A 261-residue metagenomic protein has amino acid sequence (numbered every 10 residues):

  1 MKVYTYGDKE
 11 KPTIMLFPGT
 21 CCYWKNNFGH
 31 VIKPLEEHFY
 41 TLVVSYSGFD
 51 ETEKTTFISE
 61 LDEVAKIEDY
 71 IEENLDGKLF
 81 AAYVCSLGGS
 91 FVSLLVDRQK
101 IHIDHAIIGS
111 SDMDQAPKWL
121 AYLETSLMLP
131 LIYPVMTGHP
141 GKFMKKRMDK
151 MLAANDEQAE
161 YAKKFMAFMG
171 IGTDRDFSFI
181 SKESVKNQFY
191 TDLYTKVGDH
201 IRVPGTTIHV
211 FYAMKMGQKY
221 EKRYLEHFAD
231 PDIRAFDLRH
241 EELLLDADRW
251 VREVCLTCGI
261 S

Functional and structural regions predicted by a protein language model:
Y4-E53: Conserved HGGG/HGGXW glycine-rich cap/lid loop of the alpha/beta-hydrolase fold
L42-A81: Active-site loop/oxyanion-hole signature of alpha/beta-hydrolase fold enzymes
S45-D50, D112, L238-R239: Short beta-to-alpha linker loops that shape the active-site pocket of alpha/beta-hydrolase fold enzymes
Y83-V92: Gly/Ala-rich beta-loop-alpha elbow adjacent to hydrolase catalytic centers
D97, H105-T137: Flexible "cap/lid" loop of the alpha/beta hydrolase fold
F179-Y224: Conserved serine/cysteine hydrolase catalytic core
E226-E241: Catalytic histidine neighborhood in serine/cysteine hydrolases with alpha/beta-hydrolase-type architecture
L238-V251: Catalytic histidine-centered segment of alpha/beta-hydrolase-like enzymes
